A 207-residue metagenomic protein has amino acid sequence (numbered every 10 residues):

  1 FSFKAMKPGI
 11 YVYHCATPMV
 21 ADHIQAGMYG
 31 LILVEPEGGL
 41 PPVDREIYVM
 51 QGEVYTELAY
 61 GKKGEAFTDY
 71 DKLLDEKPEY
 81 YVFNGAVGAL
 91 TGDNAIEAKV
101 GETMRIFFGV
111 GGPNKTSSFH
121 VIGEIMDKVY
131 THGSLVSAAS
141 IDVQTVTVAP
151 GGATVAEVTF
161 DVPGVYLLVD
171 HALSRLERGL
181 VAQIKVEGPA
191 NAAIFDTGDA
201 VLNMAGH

Functional and structural regions predicted by a protein language model:
F1-H207: Copper-binding active sites and cupredoxin-like electron-transfer domains, recognizing His/Cys-rich ligand loops
